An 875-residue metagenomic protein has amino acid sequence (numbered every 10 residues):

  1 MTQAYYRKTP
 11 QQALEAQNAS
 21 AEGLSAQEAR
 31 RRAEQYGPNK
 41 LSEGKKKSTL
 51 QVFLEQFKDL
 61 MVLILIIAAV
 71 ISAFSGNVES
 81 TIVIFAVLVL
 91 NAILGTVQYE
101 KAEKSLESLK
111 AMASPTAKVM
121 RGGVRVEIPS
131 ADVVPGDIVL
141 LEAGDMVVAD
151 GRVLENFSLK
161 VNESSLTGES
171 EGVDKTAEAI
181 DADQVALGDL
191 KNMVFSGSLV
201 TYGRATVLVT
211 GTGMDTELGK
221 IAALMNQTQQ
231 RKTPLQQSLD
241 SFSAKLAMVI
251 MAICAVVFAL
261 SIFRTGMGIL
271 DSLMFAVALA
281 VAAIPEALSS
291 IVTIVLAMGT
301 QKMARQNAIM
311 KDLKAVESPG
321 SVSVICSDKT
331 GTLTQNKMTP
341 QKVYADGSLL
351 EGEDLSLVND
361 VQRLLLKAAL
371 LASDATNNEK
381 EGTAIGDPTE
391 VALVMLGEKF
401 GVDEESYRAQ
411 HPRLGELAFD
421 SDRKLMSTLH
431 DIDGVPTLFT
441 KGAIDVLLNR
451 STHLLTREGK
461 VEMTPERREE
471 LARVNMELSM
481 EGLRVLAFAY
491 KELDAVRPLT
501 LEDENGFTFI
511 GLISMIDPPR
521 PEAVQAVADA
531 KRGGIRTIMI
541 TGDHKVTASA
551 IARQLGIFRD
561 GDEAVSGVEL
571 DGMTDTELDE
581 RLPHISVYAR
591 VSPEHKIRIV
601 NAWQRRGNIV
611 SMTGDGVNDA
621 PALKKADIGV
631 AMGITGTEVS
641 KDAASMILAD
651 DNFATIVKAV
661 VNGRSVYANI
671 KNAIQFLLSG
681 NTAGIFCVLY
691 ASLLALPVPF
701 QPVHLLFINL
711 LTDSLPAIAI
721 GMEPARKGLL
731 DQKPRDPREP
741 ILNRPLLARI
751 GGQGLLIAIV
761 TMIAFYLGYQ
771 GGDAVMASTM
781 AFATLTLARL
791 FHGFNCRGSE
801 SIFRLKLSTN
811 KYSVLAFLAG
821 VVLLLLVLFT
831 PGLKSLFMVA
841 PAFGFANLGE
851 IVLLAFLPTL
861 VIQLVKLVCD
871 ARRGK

Functional and structural regions predicted by a protein language model:
M1-D731, I741-L742, L755, Y766 (+2 more regions): Conserved cytosolic headpiece of P-type ATPases
G607, R664, I759-G771, A788-G798: Alpha-helix capping/termination and helix-coil
T712, I757, T779-G793: Generic alpha-helical transmembrane segments
D736-L755, V775-T779: Membrane-water interface at loop-to-transmembrane-helix junctions
